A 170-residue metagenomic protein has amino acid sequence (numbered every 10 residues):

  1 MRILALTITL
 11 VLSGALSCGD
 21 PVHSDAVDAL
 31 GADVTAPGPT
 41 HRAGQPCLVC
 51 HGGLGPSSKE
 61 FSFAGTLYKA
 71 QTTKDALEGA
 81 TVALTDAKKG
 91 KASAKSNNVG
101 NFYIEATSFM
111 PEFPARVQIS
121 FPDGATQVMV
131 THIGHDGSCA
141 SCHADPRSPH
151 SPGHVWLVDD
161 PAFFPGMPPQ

Functional and structural regions predicted by a protein language model:
G14-S17: C-terminal motif of bacterial Sec signal peptides marking the signal peptidase cleavage site
G19-P21: Bacterial signal peptide processing site
R42-L54, D136-R147: The canonical Cys-X-X-Cys-His
P56-S58, T66-L77, G166: Structural motif
T72-K88: Short, ordered, surface-exposed loop/turn motifs in non-cytosolic proteins
K88-V99: Short, acidic Ser/Thr/Gly-rich low-complexity loop/linker segments typical of extracellular and cell-surface proteins
V99-S108: Short, surface-exposed beta-strand/beta-hairpin micro-motifs centered on an aromatic residue
P111-D123: A short, solvent-exposed beta-strand micro-motif common in secreted/extracellular proteins
